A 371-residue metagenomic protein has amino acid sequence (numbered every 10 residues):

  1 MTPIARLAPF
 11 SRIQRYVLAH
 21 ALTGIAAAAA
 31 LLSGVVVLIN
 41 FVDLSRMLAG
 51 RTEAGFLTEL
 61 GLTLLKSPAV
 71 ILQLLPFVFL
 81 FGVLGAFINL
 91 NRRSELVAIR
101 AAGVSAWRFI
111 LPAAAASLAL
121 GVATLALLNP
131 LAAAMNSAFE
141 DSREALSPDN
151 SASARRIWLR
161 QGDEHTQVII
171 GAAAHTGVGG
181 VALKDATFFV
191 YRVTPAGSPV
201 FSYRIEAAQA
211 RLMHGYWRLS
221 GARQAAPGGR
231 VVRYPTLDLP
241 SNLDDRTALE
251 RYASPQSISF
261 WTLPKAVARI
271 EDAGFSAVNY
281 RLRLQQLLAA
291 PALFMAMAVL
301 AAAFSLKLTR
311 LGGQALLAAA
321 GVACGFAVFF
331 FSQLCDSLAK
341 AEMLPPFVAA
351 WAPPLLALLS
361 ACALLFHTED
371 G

Functional and structural regions predicted by a protein language model:
M1-Q14, A49-L57, I270-G274: Short, membrane-interfacial amphipathic segments enriched in basic
Y16, H20-G24, R108-G121: Start (N-cap) of specific transmembrane helices in multi-pass transporter permeases
L31, S67-F87: Long, hydrophobic alpha-helical segments
F56, S117-G228: Non-transmembrane, extracytosolic/lumenal segments of membrane-associated proteins
V83-V97, A102: Transmembrane helix boundary and interhelical loop/hinge segments in multi-pass membrane proteins
R100-S105, E342: Short helix-to-coil transition segments within interhelical loops that connect adjacent transmembrane helices
D245-G274: Extended, hydrophilic extramembrane loops/domains of integral membrane proteins
A277-H367: Transmembrane alpha-helical segments that form the functional core of multipass membrane systems
